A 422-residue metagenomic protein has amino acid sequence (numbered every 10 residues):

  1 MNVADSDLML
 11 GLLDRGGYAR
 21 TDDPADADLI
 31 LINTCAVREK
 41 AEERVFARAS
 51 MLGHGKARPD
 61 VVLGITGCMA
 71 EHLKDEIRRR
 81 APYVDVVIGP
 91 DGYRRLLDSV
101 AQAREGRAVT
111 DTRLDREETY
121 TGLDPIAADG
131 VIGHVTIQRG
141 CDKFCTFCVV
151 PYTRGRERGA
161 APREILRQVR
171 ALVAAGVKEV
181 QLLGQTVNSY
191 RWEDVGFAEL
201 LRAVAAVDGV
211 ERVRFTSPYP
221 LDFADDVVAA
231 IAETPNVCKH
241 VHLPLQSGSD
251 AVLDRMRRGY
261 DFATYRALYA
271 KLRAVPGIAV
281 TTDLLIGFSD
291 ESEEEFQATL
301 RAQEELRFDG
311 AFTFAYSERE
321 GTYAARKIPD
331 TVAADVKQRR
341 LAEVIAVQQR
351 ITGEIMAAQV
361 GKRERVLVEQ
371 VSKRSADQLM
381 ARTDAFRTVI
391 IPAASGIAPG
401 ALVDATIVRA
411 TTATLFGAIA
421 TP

Functional and structural regions predicted by a protein language model:
M1-Y190, D226, I231, P235 (+7 more regions): Proteins enriched for Cys/Gly/acidic motifs involved in redox and nucleic-acid/cofactor modification
C35, C148, Y152-G155, V187 (+4 more regions): Conserved strand-turn element in the central/C-terminal portion of the radical SAM core barrel that lines
A36-A41, V177-A203, V207, Y219-D226 (+2 more regions): Conserved glycine-rich "GG(E/T)P / GGGxP" loop and the immediately following alpha-helix in the radical SAM core
C145, I165, L182, F215 (+7 more regions): Conserved, mostly hydrophobic/aromatic
A174, A198-E199, A206-V207, R212 (+1 more regions): Radical SAM/AdoMet-radical enzyme domain recognition
E291, A298, R307-F308: Contiguous mid-protein beta-loop-alpha structural module that forms a pocket-lining wall or clamp of enzyme active
A324-P422: Terminal RNA-binding accessory module
